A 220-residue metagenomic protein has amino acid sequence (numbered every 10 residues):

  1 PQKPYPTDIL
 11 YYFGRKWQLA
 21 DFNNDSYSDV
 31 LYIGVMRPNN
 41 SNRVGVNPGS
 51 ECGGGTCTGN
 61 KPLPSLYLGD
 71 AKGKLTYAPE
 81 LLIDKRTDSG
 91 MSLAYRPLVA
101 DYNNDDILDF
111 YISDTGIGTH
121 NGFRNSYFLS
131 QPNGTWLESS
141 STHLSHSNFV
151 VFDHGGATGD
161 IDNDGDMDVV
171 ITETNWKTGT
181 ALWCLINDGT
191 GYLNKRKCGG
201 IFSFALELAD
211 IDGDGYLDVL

Functional and structural regions predicted by a protein language model:
P1-L220: Beta-propeller-forming repeat regions
